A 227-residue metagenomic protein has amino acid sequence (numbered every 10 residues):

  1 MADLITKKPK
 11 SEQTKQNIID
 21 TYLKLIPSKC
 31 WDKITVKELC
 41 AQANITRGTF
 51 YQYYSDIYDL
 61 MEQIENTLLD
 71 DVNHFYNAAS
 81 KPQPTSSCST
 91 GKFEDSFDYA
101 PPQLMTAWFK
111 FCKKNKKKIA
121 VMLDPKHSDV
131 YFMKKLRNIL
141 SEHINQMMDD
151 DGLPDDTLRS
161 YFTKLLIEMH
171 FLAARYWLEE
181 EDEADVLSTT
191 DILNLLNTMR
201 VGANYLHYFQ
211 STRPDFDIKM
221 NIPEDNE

Functional and structural regions predicted by a protein language model:
M1-K29, K33, Q42: Basic, helix-initiating cap at the start of DNA-binding domains
N17, T21, L25-I26, D32-K33 (+2 more regions): Alpha-helical DNA-contacting segments of helix-turn-helix folds
N17, T21-K29, D71-P82, L165 (+1 more regions): Solvent-exposed, amphipathic alpha-helical segments
L25-Q63: Helix-turn-helix
N77-K117: Hydrophobic alpha-helical connector segments
S80, I119, I144, D149-D150 (+2 more regions): Terminal, non-globular segments
L104, K110-F111, K126-G152, S160-L172: Amphipathic alpha-helical packing segments from all-alpha helical-bundle domains
R175-E227: C-terminal peripheral helix-coil segments that are non-catalytic and often amphipathic
